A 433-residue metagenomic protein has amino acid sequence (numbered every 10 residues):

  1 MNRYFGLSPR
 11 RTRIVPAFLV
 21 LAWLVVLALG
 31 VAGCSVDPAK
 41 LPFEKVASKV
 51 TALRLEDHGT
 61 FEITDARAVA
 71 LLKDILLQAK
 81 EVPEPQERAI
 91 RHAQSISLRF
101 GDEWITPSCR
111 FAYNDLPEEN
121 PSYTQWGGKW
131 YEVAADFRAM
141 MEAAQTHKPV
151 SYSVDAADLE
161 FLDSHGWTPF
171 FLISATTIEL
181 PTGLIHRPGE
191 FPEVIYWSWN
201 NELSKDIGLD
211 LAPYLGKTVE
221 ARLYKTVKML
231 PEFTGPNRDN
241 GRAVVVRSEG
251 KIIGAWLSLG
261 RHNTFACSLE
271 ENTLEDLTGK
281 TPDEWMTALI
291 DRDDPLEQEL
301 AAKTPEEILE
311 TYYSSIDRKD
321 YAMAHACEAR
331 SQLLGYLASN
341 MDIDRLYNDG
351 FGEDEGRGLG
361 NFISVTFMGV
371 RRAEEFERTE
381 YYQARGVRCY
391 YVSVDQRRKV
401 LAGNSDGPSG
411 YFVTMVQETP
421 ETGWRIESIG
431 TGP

Functional and structural regions predicted by a protein language model:
M1-T12: N-terminal secretory signal peptides that target proteins for export/translocation
R13-V25: Sec-dependent N-terminal signal peptides
L29-G33: C-terminal motif of bacterial Sec signal peptides marking the signal peptidase cleavage site
C34-Y152, A157-G235, R261, F265-A266 (+2 more regions): Function-determining sites in protein domains
F111-D115, L257-F265, Q396, I426-P433: Short, solvent-exposed aromatic-acidic interface loops
P149, D293-R318: Short, low-complexity N-terminal intrinsically disordered segments enriched in polar/charged residues
T177-S204, Y321-G386: Short solvent-exposed beta->alpha transition segments
L230-D239, V245-E249, E374-P433: Exposed beta-sheet edge and beta->alpha loop/turn motif
